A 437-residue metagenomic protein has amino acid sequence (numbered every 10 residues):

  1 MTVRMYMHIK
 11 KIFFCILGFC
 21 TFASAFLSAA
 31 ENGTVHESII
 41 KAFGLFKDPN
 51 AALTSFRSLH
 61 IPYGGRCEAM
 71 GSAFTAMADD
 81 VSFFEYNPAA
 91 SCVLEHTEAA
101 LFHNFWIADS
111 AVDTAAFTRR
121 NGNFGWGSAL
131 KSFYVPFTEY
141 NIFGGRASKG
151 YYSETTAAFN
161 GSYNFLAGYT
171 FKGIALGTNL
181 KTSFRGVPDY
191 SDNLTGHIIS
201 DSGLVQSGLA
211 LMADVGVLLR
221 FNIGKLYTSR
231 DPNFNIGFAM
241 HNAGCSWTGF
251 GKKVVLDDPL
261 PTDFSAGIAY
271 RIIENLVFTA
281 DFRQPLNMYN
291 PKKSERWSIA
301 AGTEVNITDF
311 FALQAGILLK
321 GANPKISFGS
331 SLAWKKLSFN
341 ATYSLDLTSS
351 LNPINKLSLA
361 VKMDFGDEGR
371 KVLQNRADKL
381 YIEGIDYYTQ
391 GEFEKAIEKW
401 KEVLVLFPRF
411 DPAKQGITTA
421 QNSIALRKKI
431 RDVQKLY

Functional and structural regions predicted by a protein language model:
T2-I16: Bacterial N-terminal signal peptides that target proteins for export
C15-S24: Bacterial N-terminal signal peptides
A25-A29: Sec/Tat signal peptide C-region and signal peptidase I cleavage site
A30-E68, A111-V112, A116, R120-V405 (+2 more regions): Outer-membrane beta-barrel porins/channels
S72-F74, T97-A108: Short strand-turn segments of transmembrane beta-barrel domains in outer membranes, especially the first one or two
S82-S91: N-terminal periplasmic accessory domains that precede and gate Gram-negative outer-membrane beta-barrel machines
